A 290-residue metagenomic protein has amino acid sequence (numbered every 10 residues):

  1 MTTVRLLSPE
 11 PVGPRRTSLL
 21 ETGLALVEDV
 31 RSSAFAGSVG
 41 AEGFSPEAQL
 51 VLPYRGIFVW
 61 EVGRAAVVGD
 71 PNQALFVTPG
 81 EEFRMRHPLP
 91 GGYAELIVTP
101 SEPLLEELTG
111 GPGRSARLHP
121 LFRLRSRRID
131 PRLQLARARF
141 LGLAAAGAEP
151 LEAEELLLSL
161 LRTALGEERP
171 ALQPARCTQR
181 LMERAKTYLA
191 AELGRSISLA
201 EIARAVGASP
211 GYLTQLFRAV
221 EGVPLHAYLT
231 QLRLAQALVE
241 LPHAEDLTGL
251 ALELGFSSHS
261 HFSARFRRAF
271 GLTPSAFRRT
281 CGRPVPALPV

Functional and structural regions predicted by a protein language model:
M1-S18, C281-V290: Short, low-complexity, intrinsically disordered N-terminal peptides in bacterial proteins
L6, P11-L118: N-terminal regulatory/effector-sensing and dimerization cores that precede helix-turn-helix DNA-binding domains
E42-S45, F83, Q215, H226 (+1 more regions): Histidine-centered active-site/metal-ligand motif
N72, L213, F217, H261-F262 (+1 more regions): Short hydrophobic/aromatic patch on the recognition helix
S115-Q134, L141-S209, A219-Q231: Short, Lys/Arg-enriched, Trp-marked, Pro/Gly-tolerant hinge/linker segments that flank
T187, A191, S196-A200, A208 (+2 more regions): Terminal helix-turn-helix DNA-binding modules in bacterial transcription factors
T273: Nucleic acid-binding interface residues in structured DNA/RNA-binding domains, emphasizing the DNA-engaging scaffolds
